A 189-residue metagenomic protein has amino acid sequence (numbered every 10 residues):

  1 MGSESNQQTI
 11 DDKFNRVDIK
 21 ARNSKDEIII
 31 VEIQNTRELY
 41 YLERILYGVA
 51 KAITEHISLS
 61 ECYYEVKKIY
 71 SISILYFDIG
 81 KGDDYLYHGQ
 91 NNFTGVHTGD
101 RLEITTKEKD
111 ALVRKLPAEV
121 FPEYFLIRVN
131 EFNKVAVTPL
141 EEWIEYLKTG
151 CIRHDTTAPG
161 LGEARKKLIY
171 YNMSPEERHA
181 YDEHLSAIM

Functional and structural regions predicted by a protein language model:
M1-M189: Elongated, amphipathic alpha-helical interaction scaffolds
